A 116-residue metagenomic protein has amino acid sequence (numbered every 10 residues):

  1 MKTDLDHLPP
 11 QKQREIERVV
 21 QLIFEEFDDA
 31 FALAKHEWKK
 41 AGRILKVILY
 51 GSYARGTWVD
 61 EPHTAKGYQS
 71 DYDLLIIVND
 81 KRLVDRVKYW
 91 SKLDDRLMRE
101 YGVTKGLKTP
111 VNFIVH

Functional and structural regions predicted by a protein language model:
M1-L33: N-terminal regions immediately upstream of nucleotidyltransferase
P9, D80-R82, D94: Serine/threonine-rich low-complexity intrinsically disordered regions
F24-Y72, V78-L83: Active-site nucleotide-donor binding segment shared across nucleotidyl transfer reactions
W38, Y89-H116: Conserved catalytic core of two-metal-ion nucleotidyltransferases
I76-N79, F113-V115: Short acidic, glycine/Ser/Thr-rich loop/turn "cap" segments at secondary-structure junctions
R82-W90: Short, conserved charged micro-motifs
